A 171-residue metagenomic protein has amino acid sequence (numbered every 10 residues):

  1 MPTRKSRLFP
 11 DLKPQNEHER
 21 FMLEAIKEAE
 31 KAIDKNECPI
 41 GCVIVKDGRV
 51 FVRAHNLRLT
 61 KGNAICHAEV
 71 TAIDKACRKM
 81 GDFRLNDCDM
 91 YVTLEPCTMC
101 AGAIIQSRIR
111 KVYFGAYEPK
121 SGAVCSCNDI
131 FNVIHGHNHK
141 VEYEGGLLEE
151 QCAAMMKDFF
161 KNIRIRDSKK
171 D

Functional and structural regions predicted by a protein language model:
M1-I33, M99-D171: Zinc-dependent deaminase
L12, N16, C38, L59-H67 (+1 more regions): Residues at secondary-structure transition points
A25, A29-A32, C42, V52 (+2 more regions): Small-residue (primarily alanine) positions within well-ordered alpha-helices, especially packing/interaction faces
N36-I40, N86: Short, basic and Ser/Thr-rich N-terminal targeting/leader segments
I40-G48: Short beta-strand scaffold segments in enzyme catalytic cores
F51-R58: Short beta->alpha transition motifs characteristic of CBS
R58, V92, A116: Residues that line or immediately flank small-molecule/substrate-binding pockets and catalytic motifs
G62, C66, V70-S107: Helix-adjacent hinge/juxtasegments
